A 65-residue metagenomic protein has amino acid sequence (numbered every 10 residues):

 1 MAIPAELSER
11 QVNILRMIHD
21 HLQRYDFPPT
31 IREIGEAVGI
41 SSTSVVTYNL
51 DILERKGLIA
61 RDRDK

Functional and structural regions predicted by a protein language model:
M1-E6: Short, Lys/Arg-enriched N-terminal segment that forms or immediately precedes the first helix of a structured domain
N13-D20: Pre-recognition alpha-helix immediately N-terminal to the DNA-recognition helix within helix-turn-helix or winged-helix
D20-D26: Short helix-capping/hinge SLiMs at alpha-helix to coil transitions
P28-I40: A short alpha-helical element within helix-turn-helix/winged-helix DNA-binding domains across DNA-binding proteins
V45-V46: Helix-turn-helix DNA-binding helix
L50-L53: Basic amphipathic alpha-helical segments that dock to polyanions
G57: Glycine-centered, phosphate/nucleic-acid-interacting loop/turn motifs that mediate DNA/RNA or nucleotide
D62-K65: Short, Lys/Arg-rich nucleic-acid/phosphate-binding segment
